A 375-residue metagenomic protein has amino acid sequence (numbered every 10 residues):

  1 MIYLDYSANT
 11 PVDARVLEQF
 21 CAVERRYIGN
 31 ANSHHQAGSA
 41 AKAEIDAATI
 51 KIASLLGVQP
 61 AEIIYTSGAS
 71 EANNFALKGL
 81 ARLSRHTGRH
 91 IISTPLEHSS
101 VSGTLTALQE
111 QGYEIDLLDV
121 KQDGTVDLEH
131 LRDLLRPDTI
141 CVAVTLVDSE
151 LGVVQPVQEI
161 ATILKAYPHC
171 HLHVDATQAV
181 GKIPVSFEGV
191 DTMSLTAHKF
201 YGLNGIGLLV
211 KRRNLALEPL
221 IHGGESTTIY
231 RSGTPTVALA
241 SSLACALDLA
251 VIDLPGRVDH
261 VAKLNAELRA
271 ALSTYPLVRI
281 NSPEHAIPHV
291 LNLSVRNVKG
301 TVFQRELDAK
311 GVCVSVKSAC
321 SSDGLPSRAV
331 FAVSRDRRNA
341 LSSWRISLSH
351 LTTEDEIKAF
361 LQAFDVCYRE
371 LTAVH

Functional and structural regions predicted by a protein language model:
M1-H375: Pyridoxal 5′-phosphate
